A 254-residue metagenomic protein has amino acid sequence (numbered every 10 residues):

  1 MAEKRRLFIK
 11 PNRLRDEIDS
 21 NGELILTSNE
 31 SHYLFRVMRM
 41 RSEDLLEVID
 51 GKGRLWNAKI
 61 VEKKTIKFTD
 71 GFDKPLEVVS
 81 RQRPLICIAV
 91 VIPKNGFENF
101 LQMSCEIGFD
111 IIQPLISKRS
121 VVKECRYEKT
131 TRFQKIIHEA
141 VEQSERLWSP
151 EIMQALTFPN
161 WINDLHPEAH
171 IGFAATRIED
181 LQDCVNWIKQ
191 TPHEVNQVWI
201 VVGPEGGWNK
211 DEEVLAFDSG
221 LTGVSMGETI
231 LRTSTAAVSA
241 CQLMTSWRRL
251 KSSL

Functional and structural regions predicted by a protein language model:
M1-E77: N-terminal positively charged helical leader segments and presequences
V78-F173: RNA substrate-binding interface of SAM-dependent RNA methyltransferases
E124-C125, Q182-V185, T233-A237: Short, charged, surface-exposed secondary-structure boundary motifs
L156-E194, V198: A mid-sequence, solvent-exposed acidic-amphipathic segment
R177-E179, E205-G206, E228-L231: Short, acidic/turn-prone active-site loops that include or flank metal/cofactor- and phosphate-binding residues
V195-L215: A C-terminal functional module that forms or caps the active site or interfaces directly with catalytic machinery
K210-L254: Structured adenosyl-cofactor binding patch, chiefly the S-adenosyl-L-methionine
